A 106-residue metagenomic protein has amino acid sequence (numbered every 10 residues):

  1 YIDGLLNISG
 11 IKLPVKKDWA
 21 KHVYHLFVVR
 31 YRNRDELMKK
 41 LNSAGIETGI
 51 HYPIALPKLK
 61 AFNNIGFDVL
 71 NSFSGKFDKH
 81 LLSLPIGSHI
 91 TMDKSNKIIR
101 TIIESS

Functional and structural regions predicted by a protein language model:
Y1-S106: PLP-dependent aminotransferase class I/II
